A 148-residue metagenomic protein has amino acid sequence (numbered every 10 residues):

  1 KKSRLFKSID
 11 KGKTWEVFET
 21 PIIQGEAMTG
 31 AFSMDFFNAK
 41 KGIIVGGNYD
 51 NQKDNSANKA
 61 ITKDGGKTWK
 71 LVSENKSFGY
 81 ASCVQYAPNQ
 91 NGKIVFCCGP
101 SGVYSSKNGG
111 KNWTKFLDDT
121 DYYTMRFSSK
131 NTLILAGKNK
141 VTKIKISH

Functional and structural regions predicted by a protein language model:
K1, V45-N48, C98-G99, G137-K138: Recurrent small/Gly-Pro-centered beta-turn motifs in extracellular repeat architectures
R4-I23, D54-K76, Y104-F116, T120 (+1 more regions): Asp-box/BNR beta-propeller loop motif
Q24-A31, S77-A81: Short glycine-/Asp-/Thr-/Trp-enriched loop segments that recur within the blades of beta-propeller repeat domains
K40-I44, N91-F96, T132-I134: Entry beta-strands of beta-propeller and related beta-repeat scaffolds
Y49-Q52, K140-T142: Short glycine/acidic-enriched loop and turn motifs that connect beta-strands
E74-Y104: Loop/turn-rich, solvent-exposed surfaces of beta-rich toroidal or solenoidal domains
F127-H148: Blade-level signature of beta-propeller repeat domains, shared across WD40, Kelch, NHL, RCC1 and BNR/Asp-box propellers
